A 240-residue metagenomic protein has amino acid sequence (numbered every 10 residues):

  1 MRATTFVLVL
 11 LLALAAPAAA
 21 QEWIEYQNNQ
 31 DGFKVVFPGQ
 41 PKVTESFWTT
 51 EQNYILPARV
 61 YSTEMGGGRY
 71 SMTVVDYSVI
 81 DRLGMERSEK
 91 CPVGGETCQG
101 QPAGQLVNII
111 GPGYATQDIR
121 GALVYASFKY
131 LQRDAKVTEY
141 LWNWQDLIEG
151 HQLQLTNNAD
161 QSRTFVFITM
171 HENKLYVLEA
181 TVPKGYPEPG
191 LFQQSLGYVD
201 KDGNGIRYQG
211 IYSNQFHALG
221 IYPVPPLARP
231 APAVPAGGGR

Functional and structural regions predicted by a protein language model:
M1-T5: Positively charged n-region of N-terminal signal peptides that target proteins for export
F6-L12: Hydrophobic helical h-region of N-terminal Sec-dependent signal peptides in bacterial secretory/periplasmic proteins
A15-P17: N-terminal signal peptide c-region/cleavage motif recognized by signal peptidases
A20-A58, V137-T138, Q145-I148, V199-G237: N-terminal "mature-domain start" segment
Q30, G39-P41, F47, D76 (+4 more regions): A mature extracytoplasmic/lumenal domain signature
V36-Q40, M65-R69, I148, T169-Y176 (+1 more regions): Short, solvent-exposed coil/turn segments at beta-strand boundaries
P41, V93-G100, R120-Q132, E172-G237: Surface-exposed amphipathic alpha-helical segments
W48-R163, G237-R240: Conserved polar/disulfide-associated segments of primarily extracytoplasmic proteins
